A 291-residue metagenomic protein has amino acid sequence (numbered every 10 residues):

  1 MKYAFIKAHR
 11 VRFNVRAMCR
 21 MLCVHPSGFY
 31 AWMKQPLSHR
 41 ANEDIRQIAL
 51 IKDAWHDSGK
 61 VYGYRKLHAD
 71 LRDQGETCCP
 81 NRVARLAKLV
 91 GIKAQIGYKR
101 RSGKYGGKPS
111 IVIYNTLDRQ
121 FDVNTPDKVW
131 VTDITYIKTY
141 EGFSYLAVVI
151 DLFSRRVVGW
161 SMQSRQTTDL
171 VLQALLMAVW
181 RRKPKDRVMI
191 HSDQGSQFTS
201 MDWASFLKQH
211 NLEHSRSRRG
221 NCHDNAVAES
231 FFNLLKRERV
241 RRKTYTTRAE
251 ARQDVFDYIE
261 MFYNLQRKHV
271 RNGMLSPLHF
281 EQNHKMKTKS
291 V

Functional and structural regions predicted by a protein language model:
M1-V291: Charged DNA-binding/catalytic regions of mobile-element recombinases
